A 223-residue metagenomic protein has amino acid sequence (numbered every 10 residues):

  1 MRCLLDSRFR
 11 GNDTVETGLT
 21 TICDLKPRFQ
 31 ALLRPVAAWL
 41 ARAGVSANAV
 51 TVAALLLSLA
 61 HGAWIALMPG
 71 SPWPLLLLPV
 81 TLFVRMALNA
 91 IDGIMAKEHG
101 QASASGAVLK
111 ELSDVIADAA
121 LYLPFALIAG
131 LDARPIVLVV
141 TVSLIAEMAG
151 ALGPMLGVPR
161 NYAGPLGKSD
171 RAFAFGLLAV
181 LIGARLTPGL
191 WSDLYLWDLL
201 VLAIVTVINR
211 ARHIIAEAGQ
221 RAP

Functional and structural regions predicted by a protein language model:
C3, R85, D92, E98 (+3 more regions): A residue-level detector for conformationally permissive "hinge/kink" positions
S7, V50, A96, A102 (+1 more regions): Short glycine- and Lys/Arg-enriched binding-loop motifs that mark or flank ligand-binding interfaces
T14-P79, A120-P223: Hydrophobic alpha-helical transmembrane segments
S71-A107: Glycine-rich active-site/cofactor-binding loop and its immediate structural neighborhood
I94-R134: Basic, amphipathic juxtamembrane/active-site segments that coordinate anionic phosphate or diphosphate groups
